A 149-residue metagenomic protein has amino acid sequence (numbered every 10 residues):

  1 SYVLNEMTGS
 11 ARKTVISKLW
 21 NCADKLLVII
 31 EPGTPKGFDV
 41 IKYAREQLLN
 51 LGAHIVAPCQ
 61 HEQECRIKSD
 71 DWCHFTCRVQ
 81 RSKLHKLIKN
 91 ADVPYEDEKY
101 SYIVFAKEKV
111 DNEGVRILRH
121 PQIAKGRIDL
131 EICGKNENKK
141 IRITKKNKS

Functional and structural regions predicted by a protein language model:
S1-S10, G33: A short SAM/SAH-binding and catalytic strip from SAM-dependent methyltransferases
N5, E62, K109-D111: Short, solvent-exposed loop/turn segments at secondary-structure junctions
S10-I29, Y43: A short glycine-rich, Lys/Arg-flanked "PGG" loop and its adjoining helix->strand segment in the class I
R12, G37, I41-K42, E98: Active-site-proximal structural scaffolding
C22-K36, H54-A57: Conserved beta-strand signature within the Rossmann-like core of class I S-adenosyl-L-methionine
P32-G33, Q60-H61, E108: Histidine- and/or cysteine-centered catalytic micro-motif in compact active-site loops
V40-E64, S69-R81: Conserved Class I S-adenosyl-L-methionine
S82-S149: C-terminal lobe and adjacent flexible extensions of AdoMet/dcAdoMet transferase-like proteins
